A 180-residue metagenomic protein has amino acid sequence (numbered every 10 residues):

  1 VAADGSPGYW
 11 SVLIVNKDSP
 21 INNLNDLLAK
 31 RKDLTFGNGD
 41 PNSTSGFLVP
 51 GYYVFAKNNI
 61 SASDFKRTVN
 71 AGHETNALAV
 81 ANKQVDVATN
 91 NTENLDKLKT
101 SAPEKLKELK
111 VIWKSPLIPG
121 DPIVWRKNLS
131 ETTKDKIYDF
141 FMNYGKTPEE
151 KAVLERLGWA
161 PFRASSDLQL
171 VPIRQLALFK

Functional and structural regions predicted by a protein language model:
A2-V12, P103-F141, E155-Q175: Periplasmic-binding protein-like
S6-L78, N82-V85, A152: Bilobed "Venus flytrap"/periplasmic-binding protein-like clamshell domains and structurally analogous long
W10, L24, G51, E74-A77 (+5 more regions): Extracytoplasmic/secreted envelope proteins and their assembly/folding machinery, especially bacterial periplasmic
N16-S19, P41, T92-E93, P116 (+1 more regions): Solvent-exposed coil/turn segments that connect beta secondary-structure elements in extracytoplasmic/periplasmic
T35-Y53, D139-K180: Ligand-binding clefts/hinges and TM-proximal coupling segments of bilobed small-molecule sensing domains
N38, N90, W125: Small/polar loops that bind or transfer phosphate-bearing groups
A56, A81-N82, D86-L106: A ligand-binding cleft/hinge motif common to bilobed small-molecule-binding domains
